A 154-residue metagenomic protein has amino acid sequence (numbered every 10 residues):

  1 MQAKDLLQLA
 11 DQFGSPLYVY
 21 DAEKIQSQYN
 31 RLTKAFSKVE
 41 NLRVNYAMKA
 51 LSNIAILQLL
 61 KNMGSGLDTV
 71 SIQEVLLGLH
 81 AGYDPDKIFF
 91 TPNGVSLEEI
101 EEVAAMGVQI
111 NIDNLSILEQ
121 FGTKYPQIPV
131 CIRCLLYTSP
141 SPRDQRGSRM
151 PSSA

Functional and structural regions predicted by a protein language model:
M1-Q109, L115-P129: A charged N-terminal "starter" segment
V70, R146-G147: Intrinsically disordered, low-complexity regions of eukaryotic proteins
V95, L135-L136: Short connector loops/turns at beta-strand edges and beta->alpha or beta->beta junctions
P129-L135: ATP-grasp fold ATP-binding core
Y137-D144: Conserved small/polar residues in nucleotide/adenosyl-binding loops
S148-A154: Hydrophobic alpha-helical segments, chiefly the membrane-spanning helices and signal/signal-anchor peptides
